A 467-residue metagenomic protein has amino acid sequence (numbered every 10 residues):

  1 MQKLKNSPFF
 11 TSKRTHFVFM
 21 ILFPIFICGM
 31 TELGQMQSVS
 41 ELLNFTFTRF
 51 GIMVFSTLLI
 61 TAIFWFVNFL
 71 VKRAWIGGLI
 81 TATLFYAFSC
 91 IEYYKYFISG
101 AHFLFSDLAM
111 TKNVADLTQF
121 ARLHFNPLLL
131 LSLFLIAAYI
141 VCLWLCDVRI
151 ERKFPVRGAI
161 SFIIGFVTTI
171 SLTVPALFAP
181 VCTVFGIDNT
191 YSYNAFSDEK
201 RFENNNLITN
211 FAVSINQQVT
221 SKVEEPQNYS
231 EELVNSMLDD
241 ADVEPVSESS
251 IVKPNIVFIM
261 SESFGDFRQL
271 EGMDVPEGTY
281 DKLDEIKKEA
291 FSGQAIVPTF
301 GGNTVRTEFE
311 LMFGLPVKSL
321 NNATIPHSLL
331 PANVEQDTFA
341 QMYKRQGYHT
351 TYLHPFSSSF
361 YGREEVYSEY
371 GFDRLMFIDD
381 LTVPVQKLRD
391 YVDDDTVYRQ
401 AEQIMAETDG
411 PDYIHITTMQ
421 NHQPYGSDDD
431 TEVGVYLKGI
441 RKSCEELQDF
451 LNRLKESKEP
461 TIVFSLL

Functional and structural regions predicted by a protein language model:
Q2-R201: Transmembrane and membrane-interface helices of multi-pass, inner-membrane envelope-modifying transferases
T81, L104-L108, N205-N210, D395 (+2 more regions): Short, well-ordered coil↔helix boundary/capping segments
S99, F105-S106, A195-I208, P298-G302 (+2 more regions): Membrane-interface micro-motifs in multi-pass membrane enzymes
S99, S106-D116, L128-L130, N210-Q218 (+3 more regions): Short alpha-helical interface patches
L108-T111, N204-I208, E231, Y280 (+2 more regions): Alpha-helix initiation and N-capping motif
Q119-R122, L128-L129, D240, V246 (+1 more regions): Membrane-proximal soluble helical/coiled-coil segments that couple transmembrane anchors to catalytic or regulatory
P175-F258: Membrane-interface segments at or immediately adjacent to transmembrane helices that form the boundary between
A241-P254, M260-S261, D266-L467: Solvent-exposed soluble domains appended to multi-pass membrane proteins
